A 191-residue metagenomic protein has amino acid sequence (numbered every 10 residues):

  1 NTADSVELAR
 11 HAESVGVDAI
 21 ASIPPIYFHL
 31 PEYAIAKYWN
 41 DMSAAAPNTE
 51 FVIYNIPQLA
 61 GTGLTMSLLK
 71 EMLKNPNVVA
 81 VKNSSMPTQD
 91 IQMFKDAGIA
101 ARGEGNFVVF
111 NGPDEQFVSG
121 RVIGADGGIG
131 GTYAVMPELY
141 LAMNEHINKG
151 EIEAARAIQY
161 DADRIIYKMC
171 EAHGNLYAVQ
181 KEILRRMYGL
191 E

Functional and structural regions predicted by a protein language model:
N1-E7, A19, M86, N106-V109 (+2 more regions): Helix-coil boundary/capping segments in enzymes
N1-G63: Active-site beta->alpha loop and helix N-cap motifs at the rims of alpha/beta catalytic domains
S5, W39, I91, P137-Y140 (+1 more regions): A general structural signal for well-ordered alpha-helical segments in protein cores
E7, H11-S14, V122, A157 (+1 more regions): Charged/polar positions on well-ordered alpha helices
H11-A19, N77, R185-G189: Short, electropositive alpha-helical surface patch
A44-P47, P57-D163, H173: Catalytic alpha/beta core domains of metabolic enzymes, predominantly
R121-A125, D163-E191: Conserved short secondary-structure transition element at the edge of the structured enzyme core that lines
